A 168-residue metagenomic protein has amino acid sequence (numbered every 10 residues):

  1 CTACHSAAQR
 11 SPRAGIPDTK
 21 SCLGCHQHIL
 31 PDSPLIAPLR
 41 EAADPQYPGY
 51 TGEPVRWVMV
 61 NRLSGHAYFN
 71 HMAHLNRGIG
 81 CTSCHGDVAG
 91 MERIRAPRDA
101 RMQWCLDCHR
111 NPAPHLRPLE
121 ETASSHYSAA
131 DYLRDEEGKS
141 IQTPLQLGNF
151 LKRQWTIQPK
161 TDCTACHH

Functional and structural regions predicted by a protein language model:
C1-H168: Short sequence/structural segments immediately N-terminal
